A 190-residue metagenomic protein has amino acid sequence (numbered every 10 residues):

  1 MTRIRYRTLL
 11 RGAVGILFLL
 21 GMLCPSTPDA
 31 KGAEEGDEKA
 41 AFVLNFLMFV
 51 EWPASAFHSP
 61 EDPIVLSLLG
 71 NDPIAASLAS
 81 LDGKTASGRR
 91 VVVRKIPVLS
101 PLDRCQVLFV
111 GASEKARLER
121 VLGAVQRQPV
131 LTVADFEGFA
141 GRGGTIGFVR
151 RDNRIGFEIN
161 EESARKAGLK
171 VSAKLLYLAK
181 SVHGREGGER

Functional and structural regions predicted by a protein language model:
T2-R190: Short hydrophobic alpha-helices and adjacent helix-cap/hinge residues
